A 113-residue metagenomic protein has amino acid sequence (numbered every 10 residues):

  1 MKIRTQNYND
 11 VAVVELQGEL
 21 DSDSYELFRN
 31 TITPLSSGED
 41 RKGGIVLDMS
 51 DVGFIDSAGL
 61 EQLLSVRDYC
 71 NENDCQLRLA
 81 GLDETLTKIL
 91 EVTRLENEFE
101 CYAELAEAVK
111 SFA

Functional and structural regions predicted by a protein language model:
M1-E15: Short beta-strand/loop segment at the start of cytosolic alpha/beta domains
S22-F99: Amphipathic alpha-helical interaction surfaces in cytosolic regulatory modules
E100-E104: Short acidic-hydrophobic, aromatic-tinged amphipathic segments that line or gate anion-handling sites
F112: Short beta-strand-centered segments that line the small-molecule binding cleft or hinge of alpha/beta clamshell
